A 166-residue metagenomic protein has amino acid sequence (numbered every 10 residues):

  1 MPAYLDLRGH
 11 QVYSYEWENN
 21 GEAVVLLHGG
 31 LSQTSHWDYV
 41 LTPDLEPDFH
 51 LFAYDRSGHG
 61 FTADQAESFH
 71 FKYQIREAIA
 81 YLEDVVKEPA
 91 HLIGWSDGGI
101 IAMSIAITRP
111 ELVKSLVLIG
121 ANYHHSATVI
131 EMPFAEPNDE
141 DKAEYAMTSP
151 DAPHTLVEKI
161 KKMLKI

Functional and structural regions predicted by a protein language model:
R8-F61: Conserved HGGG/HGGXW glycine-rich cap/lid loop of the alpha/beta-hydrolase fold
A23, H50, E88-H91, L112-S115: Structural signature of beta-strand start/N-cap positions in the alpha/beta core of ABC transporter nucleotide-binding
H28-G30, G94-G99: Conserved alpha/beta-hydrolase "nucleophile elbow" surrounding the catalytic nucleophile
H36-D38, T62-S68, A127-I130: Conserved catalytic-core motifs of eukaryotic protein kinase domains, centered on the activation segment
F52-I93: Active-site loop/oxyanion-hole signature of alpha/beta-hydrolase fold enzymes
T62, S96, G120: Catalytic nucleophile serine of serine hydrolases, specifically the conserved "nucleophile elbow" pentapeptide
I100-T108, K114-E144: Flexible "cap/lid" loop of the alpha/beta hydrolase fold
K159-I166: Active-site nucleophile elbow and catalytic-triad environment of alpha/beta-hydrolase enzymes
